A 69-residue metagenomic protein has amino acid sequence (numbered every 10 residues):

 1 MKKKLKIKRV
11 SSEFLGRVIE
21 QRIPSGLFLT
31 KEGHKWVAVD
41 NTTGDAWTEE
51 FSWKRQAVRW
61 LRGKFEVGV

Functional and structural regions predicted by a protein language model:
M1-I23: Negatively charged, low-complexity tracts enriched in Asp/Glu with abundant Ser/Thr
M1-K4, R62-V69: Short intrinsically disordered terminal tails
E13-F14, L27, E50: Serine/proline-rich low-complexity intrinsically disordered segments, especially terminal tails, linkers
I19-A46: Short aromatic-glycine-(Arg/Gly/Cys) micro-motifs in beta-strand/loop hairpins
L29, V58-F65: Flexible loop/turn and low-complexity linker elements, especially glycine-anchored beta turns and charged/proline-rich
T42-Q56, K64: A short, exposed loop/beta-hairpin motif centered on an aromatic-Gly-Thr core
